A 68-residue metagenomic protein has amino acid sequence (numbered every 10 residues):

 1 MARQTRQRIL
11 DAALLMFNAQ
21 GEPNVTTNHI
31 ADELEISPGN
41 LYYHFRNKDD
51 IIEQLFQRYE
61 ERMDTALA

Functional and structural regions predicted by a protein language model:
Q4, R8-L15, A19, E33 (+1 more regions): Alpha-helical structural segments
I9, I30, L41: Conserved hydrophobic/aromatic packing and binding residues within compact polymer-binding modules
M16, T27, P38: Helix-turn-helix DNA-binding elements, focusing on the entry/boundary residues of the two helices that contact DNA
G21-E22, Y42: Short amphipathic helical patch at the helix-1/turn junction of helix-turn-helix
P23-D32, D49: Ser/Thr-centered, proline-biased regulatory motifs and S/T-rich low-complexity segments located at helix/coil boundaries
T27, F45, E53-L55: Short amphipathic alpha-helical leader/targeting segments
E35-F45: Short hydrophobic/aromatic patch on the recognition helix
